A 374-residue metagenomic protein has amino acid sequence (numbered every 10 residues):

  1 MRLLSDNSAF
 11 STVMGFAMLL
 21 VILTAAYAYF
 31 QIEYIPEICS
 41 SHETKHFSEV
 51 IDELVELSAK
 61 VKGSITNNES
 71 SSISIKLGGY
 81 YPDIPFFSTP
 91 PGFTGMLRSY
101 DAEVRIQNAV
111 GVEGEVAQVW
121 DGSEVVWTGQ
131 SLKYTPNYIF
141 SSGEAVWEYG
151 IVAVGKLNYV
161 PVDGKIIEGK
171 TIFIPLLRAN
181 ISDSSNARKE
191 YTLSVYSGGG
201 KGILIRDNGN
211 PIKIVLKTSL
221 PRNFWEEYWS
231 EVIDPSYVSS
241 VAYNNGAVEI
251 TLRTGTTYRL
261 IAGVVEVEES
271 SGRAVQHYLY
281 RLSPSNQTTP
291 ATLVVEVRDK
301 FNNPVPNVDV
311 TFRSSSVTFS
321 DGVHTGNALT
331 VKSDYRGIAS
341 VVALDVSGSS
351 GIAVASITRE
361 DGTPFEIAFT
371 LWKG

Functional and structural regions predicted by a protein language model:
M1-S8: N-terminal leader/signal peptides at the extreme start of proteins
S8, T12-M14, L19: Hydrophobic alpha-helical transmembrane segments of integral membrane proteins, especially multi-pass transporters
V13, Y29-D163: Beta-strand/loop motifs with alternating small/hydrophobic and polar/acidic residues, enriched in the first structured
A17-I32: Alpha-helical hydrophobic helix detector
S64-I65, F86-P90, S185-A187, E227-P235 (+2 more regions): Short, solvent-exposed secondary-structure boundary motifs
Y80, E231-S239, S315-G326: Small-residue (G/S/T/A) turn/hinge positions that recur once per unit in extracellular repeat modules
Y100-N286, A291-T292, K300, P306-V308: Intrinsically disordered, low-complexity regions enriched in Pro/Ser/Thr/Gly and acidic residues
Y258-G374: The feature marks long extracellular or luminal low-complexity segments
